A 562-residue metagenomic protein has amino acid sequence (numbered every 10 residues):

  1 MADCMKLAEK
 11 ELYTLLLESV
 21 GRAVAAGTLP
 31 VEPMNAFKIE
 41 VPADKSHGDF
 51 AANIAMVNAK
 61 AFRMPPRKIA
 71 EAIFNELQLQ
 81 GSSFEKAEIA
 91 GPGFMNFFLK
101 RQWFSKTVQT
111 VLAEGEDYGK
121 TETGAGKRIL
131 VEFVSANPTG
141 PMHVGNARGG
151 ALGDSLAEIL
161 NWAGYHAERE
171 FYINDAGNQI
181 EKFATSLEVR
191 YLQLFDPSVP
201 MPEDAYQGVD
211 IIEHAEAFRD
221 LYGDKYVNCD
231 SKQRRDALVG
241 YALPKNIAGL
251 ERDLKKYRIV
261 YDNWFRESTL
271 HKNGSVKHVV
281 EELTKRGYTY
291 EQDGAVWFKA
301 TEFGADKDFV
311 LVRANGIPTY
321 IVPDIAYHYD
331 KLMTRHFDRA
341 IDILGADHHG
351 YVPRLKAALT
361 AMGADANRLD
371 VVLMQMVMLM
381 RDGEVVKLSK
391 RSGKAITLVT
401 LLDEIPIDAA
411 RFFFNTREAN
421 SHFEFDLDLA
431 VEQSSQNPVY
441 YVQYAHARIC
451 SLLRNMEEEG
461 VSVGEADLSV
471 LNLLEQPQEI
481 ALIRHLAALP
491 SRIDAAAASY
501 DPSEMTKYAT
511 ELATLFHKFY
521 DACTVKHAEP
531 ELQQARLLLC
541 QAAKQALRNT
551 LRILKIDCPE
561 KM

Functional and structural regions predicted by a protein language model:
A2-S105, E116, K120-M562: Non-catalytic interaction-recognition regions
K106-V111: Short, charged, solvent-exposed linker or helix-capping segments at domain edges/interfaces that act as flexible hinges
